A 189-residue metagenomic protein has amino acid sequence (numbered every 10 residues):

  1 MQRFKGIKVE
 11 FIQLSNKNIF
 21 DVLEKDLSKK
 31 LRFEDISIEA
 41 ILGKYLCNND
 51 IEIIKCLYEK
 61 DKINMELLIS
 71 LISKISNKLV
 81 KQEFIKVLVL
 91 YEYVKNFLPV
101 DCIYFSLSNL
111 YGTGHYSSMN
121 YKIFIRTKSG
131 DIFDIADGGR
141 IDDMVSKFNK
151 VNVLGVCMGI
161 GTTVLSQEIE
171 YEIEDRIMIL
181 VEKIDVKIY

Functional and structural regions predicted by a protein language model:
M1-I7, Y45-Y189: Positively charged, Gly/Ser-enriched RNA/tRNA-binding surfaces
E10-L46: Short terminal or interdomain "cap/linker" segment that borders an active site or interface and mediates
